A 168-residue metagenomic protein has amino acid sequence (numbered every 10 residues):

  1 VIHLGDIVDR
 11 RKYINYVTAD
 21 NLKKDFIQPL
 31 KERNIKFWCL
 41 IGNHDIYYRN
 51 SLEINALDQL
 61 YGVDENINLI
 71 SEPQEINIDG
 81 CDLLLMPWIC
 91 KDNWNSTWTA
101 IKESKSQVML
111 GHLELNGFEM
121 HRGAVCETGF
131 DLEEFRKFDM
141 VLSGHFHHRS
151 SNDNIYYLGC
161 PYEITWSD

Functional and structural regions predicted by a protein language model:
V1-E75, E134-F138: Core catalytic region of metal-dependent phosphoesterases/phosphodiesterases, especially metallo-beta-lactamase-like
G5-D6, G42-N43, H112, G144-H145 (+1 more regions): Active-site glycine-centered loops adjacent to acidic/histidine catalytic or metal-binding residues that shape
K36-W38, S106-V108, D139-M140, N154: Proline-centered loop/turn at the N-terminus of a beta-strand
I76-D79, W94-K102: Short amphipathic alpha-helix with an adjacent loop that forms part of the alpha/beta core around
G80-I89, V108-H112, Y156-G159: Active-site-proximal beta-strand elements of phosphoester/diester hydrolases
C90-K91, T99, E103-F138: Active-site-proximal segments of metal-dependent phosphoesterases and phosphodiesterases across multiple
D92, W98-A100, M109, R149-D153 (+1 more regions): A structural signal for the main folded, soluble domain(s) of proteins
H121-D168: Conserved beta-sheet core of the metallophosphoesterase superfamily
